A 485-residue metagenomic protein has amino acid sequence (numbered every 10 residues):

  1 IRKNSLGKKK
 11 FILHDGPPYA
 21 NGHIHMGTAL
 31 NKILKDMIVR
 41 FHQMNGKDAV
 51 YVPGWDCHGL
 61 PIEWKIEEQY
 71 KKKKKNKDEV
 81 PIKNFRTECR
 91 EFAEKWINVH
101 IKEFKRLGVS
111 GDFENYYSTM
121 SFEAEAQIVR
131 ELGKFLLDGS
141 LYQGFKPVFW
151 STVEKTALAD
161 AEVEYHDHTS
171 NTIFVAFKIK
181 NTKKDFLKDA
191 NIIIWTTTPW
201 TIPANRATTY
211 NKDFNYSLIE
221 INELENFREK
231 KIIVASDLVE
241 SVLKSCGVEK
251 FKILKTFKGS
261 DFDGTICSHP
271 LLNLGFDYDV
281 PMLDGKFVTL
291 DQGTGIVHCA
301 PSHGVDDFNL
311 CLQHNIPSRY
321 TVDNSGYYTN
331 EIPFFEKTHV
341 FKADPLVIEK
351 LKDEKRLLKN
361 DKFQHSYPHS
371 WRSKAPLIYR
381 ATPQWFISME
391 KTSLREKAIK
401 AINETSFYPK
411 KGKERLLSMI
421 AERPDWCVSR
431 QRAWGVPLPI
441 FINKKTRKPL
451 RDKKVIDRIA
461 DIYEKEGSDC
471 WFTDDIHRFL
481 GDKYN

Functional and structural regions predicted by a protein language model:
I1, E67-P203, E223-L224, D261-C267 (+3 more regions): Residue patterns forming the tRNA-binding/recognition surfaces of aminoacyl-tRNA synthetases and related DALR
I1-M26, Q43, A49, K250-K252 (+5 more regions): Non-catalytic terminal extensions that flank enzyme cores
H23-K32, C89, A300-H303: Alpha-helix N-cap/helix-initiation motif
A29-M44, D48, N309: Thiamine diphosphate
G59-E63: Switch/connector loops and helix/strand junctions flanking conserved nucleotide-binding motifs in nucleotide-processing
A207, F214-I296, V305, N309: Protease-associated
I476-N485: Short, intrinsically disordered, charge-balanced linker/junction segments flanking boundaries in proteins
